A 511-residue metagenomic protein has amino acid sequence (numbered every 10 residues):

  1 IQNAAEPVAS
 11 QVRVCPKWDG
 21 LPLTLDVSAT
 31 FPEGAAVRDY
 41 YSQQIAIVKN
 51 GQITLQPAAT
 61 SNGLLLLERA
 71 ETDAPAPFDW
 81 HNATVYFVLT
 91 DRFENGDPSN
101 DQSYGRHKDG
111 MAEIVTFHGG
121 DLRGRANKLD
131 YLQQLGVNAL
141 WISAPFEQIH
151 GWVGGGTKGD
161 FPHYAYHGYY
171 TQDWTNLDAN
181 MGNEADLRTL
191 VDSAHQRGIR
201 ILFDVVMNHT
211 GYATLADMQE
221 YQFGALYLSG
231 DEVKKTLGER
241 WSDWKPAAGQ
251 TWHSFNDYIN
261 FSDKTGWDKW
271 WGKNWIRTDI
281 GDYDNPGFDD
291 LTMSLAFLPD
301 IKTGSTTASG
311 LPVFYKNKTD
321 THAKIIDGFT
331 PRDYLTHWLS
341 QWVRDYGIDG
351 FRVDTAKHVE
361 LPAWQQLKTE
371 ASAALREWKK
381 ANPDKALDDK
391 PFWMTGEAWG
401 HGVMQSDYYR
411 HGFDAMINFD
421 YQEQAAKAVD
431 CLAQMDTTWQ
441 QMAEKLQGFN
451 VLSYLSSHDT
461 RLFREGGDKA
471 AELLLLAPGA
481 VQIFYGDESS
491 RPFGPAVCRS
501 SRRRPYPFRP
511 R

Functional and structural regions predicted by a protein language model:
I1-A70, H209, G224-A225, G230-I259 (+5 more regions): Active-site-proximal helices and loops of the catalytic beta/alpha 8
V14-C15, T84-L89, A139-A144, G168-N176 (+8 more regions): Structural recognition of the beta-strand scaffold that forms the well-ordered cores of secreted hydrolase catalytic
L23, T30-F31, A36-V37, A70-N82 (+2 more regions): Non-catalytic accessory regions flanking glycosidase/transglycosidase catalytic cores in CAZymes
P77-A83, D91-Q341, D345-Y346, L367 (+4 more regions): Substrate-binding/active-site clefts of carbohydrate-active enzymes
D97-P98, R461-R464: A generic structural signal for short coil/turn motifs at secondary-structure boundaries
H118-D121, K445, S456: N-terminal post-signal-peptidase region of extra-cytosolic proteins
L132, G182, H358-V359, H458: Glycine-/small-residue-rich active-site loops that bind phosphorylated ligands and cofactors
V343, H458-D459: Catalytic grooves of carbohydrate-active enzymes
